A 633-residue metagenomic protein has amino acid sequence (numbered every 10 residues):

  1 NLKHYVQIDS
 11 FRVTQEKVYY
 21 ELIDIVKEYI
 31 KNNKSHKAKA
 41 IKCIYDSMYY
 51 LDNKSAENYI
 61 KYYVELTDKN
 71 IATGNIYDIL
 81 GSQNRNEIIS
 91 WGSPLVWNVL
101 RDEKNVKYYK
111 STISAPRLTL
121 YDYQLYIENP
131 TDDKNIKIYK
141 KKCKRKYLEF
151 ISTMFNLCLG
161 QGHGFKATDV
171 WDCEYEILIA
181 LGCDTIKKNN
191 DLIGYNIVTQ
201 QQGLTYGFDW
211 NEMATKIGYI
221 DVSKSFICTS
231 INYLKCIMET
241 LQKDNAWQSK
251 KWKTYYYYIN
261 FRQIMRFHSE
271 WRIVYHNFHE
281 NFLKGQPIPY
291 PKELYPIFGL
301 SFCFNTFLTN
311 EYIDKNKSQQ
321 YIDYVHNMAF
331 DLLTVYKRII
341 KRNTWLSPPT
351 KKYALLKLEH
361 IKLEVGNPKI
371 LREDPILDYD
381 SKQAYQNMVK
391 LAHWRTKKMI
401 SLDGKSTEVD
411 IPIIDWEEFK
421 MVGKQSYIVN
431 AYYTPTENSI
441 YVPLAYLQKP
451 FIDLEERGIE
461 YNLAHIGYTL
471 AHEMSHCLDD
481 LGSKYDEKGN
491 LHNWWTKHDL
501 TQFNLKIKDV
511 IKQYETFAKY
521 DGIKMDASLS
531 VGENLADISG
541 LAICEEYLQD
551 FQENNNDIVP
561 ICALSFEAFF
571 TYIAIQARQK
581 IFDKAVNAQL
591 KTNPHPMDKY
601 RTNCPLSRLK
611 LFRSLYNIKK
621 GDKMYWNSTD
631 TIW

Functional and structural regions predicted by a protein language model:
L2-L332, P368, A384, R395: Noncatalytic, helix-rich "gating/capping" subdomain that lines the substrate-entry/channel surface of large enzyme
A167-V170, E176, L192-I220, K224-L234 (+5 more regions): Intrinsically disordered, low-complexity linker/terminal regions across diverse proteins
